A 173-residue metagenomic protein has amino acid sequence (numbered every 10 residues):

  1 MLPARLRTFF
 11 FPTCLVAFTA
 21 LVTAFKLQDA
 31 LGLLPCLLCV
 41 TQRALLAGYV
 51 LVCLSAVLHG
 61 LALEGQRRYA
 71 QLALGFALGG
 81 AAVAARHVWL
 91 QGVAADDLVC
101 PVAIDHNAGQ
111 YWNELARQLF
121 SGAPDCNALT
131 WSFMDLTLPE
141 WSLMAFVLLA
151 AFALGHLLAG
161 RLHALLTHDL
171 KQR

Functional and structural regions predicted by a protein language model:
M1-G48: Transmembrane alpha-helical insertion/packing segments
M1-T8, L34-V40, L61-R68, T130-T137: Juxtamembrane loop-transmembrane helix junctions in multi-pass integral membrane proteins, especially the extracellular
P3-L15, L61-V83, A151: Interfacial segments of alpha-helical transmembrane regions
T19-Q28, G79-A94, W112: C-terminal TM-helix exit segments that contain a strictly Trp-centered aromatic cap at the helix terminus
L27-A30, H59-L63, L90-D97, G155-L166: Juxtamembrane transmembrane-helix termini
G32-G79, Q172: Alpha-helical transmembrane segments and their immediate interhelical/interface regions in integral membrane proteins
Q91-T137: Extracytosolic (periplasmic/ER-lumenal) interhelical loops and adjacent juxtamembrane/interface segments of multi-pass
F120-R173: A hydrophobic membrane-anchoring alpha-helix module
